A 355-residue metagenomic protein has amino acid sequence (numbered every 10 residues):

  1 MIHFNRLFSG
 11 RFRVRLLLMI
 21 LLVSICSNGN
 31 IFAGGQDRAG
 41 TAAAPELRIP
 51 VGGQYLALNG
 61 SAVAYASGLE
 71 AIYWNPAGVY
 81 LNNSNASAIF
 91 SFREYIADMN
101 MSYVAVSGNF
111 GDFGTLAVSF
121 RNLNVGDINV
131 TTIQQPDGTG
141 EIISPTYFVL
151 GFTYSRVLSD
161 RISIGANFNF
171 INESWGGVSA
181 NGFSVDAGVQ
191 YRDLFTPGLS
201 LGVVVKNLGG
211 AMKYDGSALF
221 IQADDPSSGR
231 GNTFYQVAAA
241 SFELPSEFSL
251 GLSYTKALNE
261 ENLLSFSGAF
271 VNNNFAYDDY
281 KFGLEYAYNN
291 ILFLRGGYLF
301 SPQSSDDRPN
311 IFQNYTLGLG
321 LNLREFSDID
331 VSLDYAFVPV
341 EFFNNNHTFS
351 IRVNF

Functional and structural regions predicted by a protein language model:
M1-F12: N-terminal secretory signal peptides that target proteins for export/translocation
H3, M19-L21, A43-A44: Charged, low-complexity surface segments at secondary-structure and domain boundaries
R11-R15, N290: A compositional/structural signature marking long, glycine- and acidic/polar-rich segments with frequent tryptophans
L17-N28: Bacterial N-terminal signal peptides
N30-F355: Subset of outer-membrane beta-barrel
